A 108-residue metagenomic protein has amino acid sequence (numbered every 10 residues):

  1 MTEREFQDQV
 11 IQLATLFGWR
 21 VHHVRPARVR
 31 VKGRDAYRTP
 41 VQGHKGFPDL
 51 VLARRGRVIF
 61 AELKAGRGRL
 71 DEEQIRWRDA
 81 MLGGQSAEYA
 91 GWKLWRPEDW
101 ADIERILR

Functional and structural regions predicted by a protein language model:
M1-R108: Catalytic phosphate/metal-binding cores of nucleic-acid and nucleotide-processing enzymes, i.e., regions that mediate
